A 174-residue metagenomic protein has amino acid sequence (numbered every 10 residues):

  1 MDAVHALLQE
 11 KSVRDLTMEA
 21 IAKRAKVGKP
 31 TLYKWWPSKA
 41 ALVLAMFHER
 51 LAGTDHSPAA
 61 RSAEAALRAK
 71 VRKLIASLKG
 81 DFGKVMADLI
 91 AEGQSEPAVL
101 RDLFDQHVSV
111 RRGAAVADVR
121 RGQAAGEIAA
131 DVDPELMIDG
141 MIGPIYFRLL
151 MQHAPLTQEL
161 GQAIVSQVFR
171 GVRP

Functional and structural regions predicted by a protein language model:
M1-V4, I21, M46-F47, A115: Generic hydrophobic, amphipathic alpha-helix propensity
L7-A41, A45: Helix-turn-helix
F47-G53: Short, basic, alpha-helical segments at the C-terminal edge of helix-turn-helix-like DNA-binding modules
D55-K84: Hydrophobic alpha-helical connector segments
A69, K73-A76, G80, G113 (+2 more regions): C-terminal peripheral helix-coil segments that are non-catalytic and often amphipathic
A76-K84, D88, A98-A124, E135: Amphipathic alpha-helical packing segments from all-alpha helical-bundle domains
R101, D105, Q123-Q167: Hydrophobic/aromatic-rich alpha-helical bundle segments in the mid-to-C-terminal region
